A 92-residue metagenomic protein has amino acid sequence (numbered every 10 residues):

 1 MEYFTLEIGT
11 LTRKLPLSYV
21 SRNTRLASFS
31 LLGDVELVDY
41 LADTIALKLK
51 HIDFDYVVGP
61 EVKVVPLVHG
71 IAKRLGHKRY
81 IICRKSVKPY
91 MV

Functional and structural regions predicted by a protein language model:
M1-D53: Active-site-facing substrate-recognition patch
K50-F54, L75-K78: Short glycine/proline-enriched coil/turn segments at helix->beta-strand junctions
D53-E61: Short glycine-rich phosphate-binding loop at a beta-alpha junction
V57-V58, H69-G70, I81: Short, hydrophobic/aromatic-rich beta-strand segments within well-structured domains
P60-V62, K85-S86: Histidine- and/or cysteine-centered catalytic micro-motif in compact active-site loops
V65-V68, P89-M91: Short active-site-adjacent helix-start/loop capping segments
P66-G76: Short Gly/Thr/Asp-enriched flexible loops that form oxyanion-binding sites at enzyme active sites
G76-V92: Short, glycine/charge-rich flexible loops or terminal/linker lids adjacent to PRPP-binding catalytic cores
